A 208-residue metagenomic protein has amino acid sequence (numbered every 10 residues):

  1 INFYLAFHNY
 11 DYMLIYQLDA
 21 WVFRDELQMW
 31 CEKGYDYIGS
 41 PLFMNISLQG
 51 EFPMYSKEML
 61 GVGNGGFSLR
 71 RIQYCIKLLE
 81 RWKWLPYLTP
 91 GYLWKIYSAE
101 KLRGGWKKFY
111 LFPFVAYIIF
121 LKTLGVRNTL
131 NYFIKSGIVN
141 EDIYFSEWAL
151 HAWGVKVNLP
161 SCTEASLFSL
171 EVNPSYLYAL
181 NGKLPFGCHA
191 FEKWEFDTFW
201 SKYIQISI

Functional and structural regions predicted by a protein language model:
I1-Y12: Active-site nucleotide-sugar/metal-binding loop of Leloir-type enzymes
A6-H8, C31-E32, L60-G61, A179-N181: Extracellular/periplasmic catalytic domains that process cell-envelope and extracellular macromolecules
Y10, Y35, G154-V155: Short, high-confidence coil segments that cap the C-terminus of an alpha-helix and link into the following beta-strand
Y10-F23: Short beta-strand-to-loop acidic/aromatic patch adjacent to the donor-nucleotide binding site
I15, P41, G187-H189: A cross-family glycoside hydrolase active-site/sugar-binding cleft signature
Q17, G39, Y132-I134: Short beta-strand segments
A20-L60: Conserved donor-nucleotide/metal-binding helix-loop-beta segment in metal-dependent transferases, i.e., the alpha-helix
V62-I208: Catalytic core and acceptor-binding pocket of nucleotide-sugar-dependent glycosyltransferases
